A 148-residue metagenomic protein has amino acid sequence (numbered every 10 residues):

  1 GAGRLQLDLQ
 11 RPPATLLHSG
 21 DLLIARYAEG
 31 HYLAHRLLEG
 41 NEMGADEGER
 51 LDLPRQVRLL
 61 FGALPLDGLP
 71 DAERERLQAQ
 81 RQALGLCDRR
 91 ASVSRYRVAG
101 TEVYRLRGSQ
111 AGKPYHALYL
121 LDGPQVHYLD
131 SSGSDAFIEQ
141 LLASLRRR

Functional and structural regions predicted by a protein language model:
L7-T15, D122-R148: Surface-exposed amphipathic alpha-helical segments
H18-D122: Conserved polar/disulfide-associated segments of primarily extracytoplasmic proteins
